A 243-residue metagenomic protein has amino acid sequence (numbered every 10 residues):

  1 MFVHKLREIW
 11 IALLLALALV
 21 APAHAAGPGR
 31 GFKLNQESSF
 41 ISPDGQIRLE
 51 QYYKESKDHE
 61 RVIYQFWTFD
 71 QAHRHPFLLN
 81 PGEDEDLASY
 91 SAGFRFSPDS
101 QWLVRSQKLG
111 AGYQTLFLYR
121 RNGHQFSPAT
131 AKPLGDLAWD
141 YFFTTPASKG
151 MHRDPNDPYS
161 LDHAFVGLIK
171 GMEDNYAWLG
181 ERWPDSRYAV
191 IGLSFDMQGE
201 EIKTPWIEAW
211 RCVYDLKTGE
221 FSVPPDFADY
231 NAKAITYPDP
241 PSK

Functional and structural regions predicted by a protein language model:
F2-I11: Bacterial N-terminal signal peptides that target proteins for export
W10-V20: Bacterial N-terminal signal peptides
L15, A25-F40, S56, A111 (+1 more regions): Acidic, small-residue rich beta-repeat scaffolds with periodic aromatic anchors
Q36-D99: Short N-terminal edge-element motif at the start of the domain
Y52, S106-Q107, G192-L193: Recurrent small/Gly-Pro-centered beta-turn motifs in extracellular repeat architectures
I63-T68, T115-L118, R211: Hydrophobic beta-strand positions in blades of beta-propellers and related beta-sheet-rich domains
S89-P128: Extracellular-facing segments of soluble proteins and assemblies that are Gly/Ser/Thr-biased and enriched in aromatics
